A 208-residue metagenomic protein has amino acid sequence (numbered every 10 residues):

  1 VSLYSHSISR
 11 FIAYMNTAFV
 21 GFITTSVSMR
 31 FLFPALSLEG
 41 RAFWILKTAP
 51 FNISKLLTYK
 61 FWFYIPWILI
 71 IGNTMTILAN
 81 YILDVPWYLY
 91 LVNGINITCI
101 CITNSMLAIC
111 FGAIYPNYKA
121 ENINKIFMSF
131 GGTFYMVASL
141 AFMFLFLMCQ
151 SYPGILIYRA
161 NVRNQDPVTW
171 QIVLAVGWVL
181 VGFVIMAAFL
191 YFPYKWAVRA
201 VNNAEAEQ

Functional and structural regions predicted by a protein language model:
V1-W44, N52-Q208: Hydrophobic alpha-helical transmembrane segments of membrane proteins
